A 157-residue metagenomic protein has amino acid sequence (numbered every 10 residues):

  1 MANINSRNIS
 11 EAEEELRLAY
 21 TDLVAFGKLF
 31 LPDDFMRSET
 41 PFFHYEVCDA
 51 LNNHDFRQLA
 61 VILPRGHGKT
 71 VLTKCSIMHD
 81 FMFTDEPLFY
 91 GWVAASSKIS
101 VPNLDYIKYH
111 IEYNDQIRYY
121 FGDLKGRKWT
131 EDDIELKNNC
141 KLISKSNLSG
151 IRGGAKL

Functional and structural regions predicted by a protein language model:
M1-R57: N-terminal accessory segments
R57, L88, K156-L157: Short coil/turn segments at beta-strand junctions that form active-site/ligand-binding loops
V61, W92: Hydrophobic anchor at the beta1->P-loop junction of P-loop NTPases
R65: The conserved Walker
K69-D80: Motif I (Walker A/P-loop) of helicase-class P-loop NTPases
K69-T70, L148-L157: SF2 helicase motor core recognition
D80-L88, E112-D115: Post-Walker A helix-loop "phosphate-sensing" segment adjacent to the P-loop in P-loop NTPases
V93-L148: Conserved nucleotide-state-sensing and coupling region of NTP-binding domains
